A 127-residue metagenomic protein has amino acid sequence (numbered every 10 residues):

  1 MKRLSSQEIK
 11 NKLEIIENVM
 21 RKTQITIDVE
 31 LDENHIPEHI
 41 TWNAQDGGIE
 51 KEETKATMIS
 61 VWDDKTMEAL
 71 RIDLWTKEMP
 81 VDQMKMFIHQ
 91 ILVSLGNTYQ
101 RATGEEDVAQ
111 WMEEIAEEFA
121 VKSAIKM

Functional and structural regions predicted by a protein language model:
M1, I9, Q100-G104: Extended alpha-helical regions
K2, K10-K12, K22, K51 (+6 more regions): Context-gated lysine
R3-K51: Short, charged/polar N-terminal "headpieces" of proteins
H35, P80-K85, I115-S123: Short amphipathic alpha-helical patches
E38-G104: Active-site- and interface-proximal helix/loop "cap" or "latch" segments in soluble metabolic and energy-transducing
G96-M127: C-terminal charged interaction modules
